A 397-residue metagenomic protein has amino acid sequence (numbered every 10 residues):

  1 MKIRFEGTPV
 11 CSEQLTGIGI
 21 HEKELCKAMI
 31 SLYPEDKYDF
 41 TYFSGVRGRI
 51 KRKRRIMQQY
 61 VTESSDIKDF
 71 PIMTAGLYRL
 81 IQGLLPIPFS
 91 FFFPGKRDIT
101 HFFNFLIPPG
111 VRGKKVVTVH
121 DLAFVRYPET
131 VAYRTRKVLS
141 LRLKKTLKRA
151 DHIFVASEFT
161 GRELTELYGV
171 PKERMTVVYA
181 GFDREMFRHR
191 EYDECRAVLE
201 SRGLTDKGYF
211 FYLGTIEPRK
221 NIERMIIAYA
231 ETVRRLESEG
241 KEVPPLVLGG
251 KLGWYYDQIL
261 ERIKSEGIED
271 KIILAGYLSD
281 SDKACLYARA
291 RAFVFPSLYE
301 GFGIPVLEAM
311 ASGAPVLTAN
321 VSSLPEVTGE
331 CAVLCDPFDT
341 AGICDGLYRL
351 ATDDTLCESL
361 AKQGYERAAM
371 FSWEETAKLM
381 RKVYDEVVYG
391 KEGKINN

Functional and structural regions predicted by a protein language model:
M1-N397: Carbohydrate transferase catalytic cores enriched for Leloir-type hexosyltransferases
